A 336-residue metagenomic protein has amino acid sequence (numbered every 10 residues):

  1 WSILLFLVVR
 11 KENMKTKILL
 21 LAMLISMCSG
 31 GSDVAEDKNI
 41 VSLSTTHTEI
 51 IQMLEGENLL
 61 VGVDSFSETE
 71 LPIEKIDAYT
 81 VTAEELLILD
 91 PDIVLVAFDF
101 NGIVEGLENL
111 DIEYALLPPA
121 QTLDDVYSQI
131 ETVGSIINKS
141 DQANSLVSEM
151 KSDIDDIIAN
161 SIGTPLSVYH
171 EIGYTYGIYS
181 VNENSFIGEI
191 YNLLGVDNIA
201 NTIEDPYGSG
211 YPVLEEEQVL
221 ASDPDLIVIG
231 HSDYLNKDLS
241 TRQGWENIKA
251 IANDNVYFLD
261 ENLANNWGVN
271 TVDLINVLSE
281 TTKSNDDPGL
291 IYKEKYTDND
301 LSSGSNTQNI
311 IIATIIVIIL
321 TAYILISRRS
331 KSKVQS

Functional and structural regions predicted by a protein language model:
I3-L5, I318-R329: Alpha-helical transmembrane segments
I18-S26: Sec-dependent N-terminal signal peptides
E36-L54, Q142-D197, Y296-T297: Basic- and aromatic-lined ligand-binding clefts that recognize polyanionic substrates
K38-N39, L43, D124-N138, N144 (+2 more regions): Structured C-terminal subdomain patch of bacterial secreted/periplasmic proteins
N39-N101, I112, V196-I199: A short, structured surface patch at a secondary-structure boundary
V63-S65, N184-G210, N255-F258: His/Asp/Glu-enriched short active-site or ligand-binding loop at hydrolase and phosphoryl-transfer sites
A83-D90, L110, P212-D223: Short helices/loops that flank or line small-molecule/ion binding pockets
S332-S336: Cytoplasmic C-terminal tails of single-pass
